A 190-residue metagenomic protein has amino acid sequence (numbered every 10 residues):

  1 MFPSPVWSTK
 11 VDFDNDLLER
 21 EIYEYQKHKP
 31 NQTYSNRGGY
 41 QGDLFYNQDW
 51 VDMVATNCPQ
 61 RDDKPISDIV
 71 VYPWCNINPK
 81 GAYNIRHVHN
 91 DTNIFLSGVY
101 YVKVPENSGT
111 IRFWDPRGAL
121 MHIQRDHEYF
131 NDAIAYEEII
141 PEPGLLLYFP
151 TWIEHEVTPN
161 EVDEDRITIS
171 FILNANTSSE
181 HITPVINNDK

Functional and structural regions predicted by a protein language model:
M1-I66, Y83-N84, T110, V185-D189: Non-heme Fe(II)/2-oxoglutarate
P5, V71, I94-L96, N107 (+2 more regions): Residues that flank catalytic or metal-binding motifs in active/ligand-binding sites
P65-S67, H89-I94, E161-D165: A generic structural micro-feature
D68-I77: A short glycine-rich, His/Asp/Glu-containing loop-to-beta-strand
I77-Y148, T158, A175, S179-N187: Catalytic core of non-heme Fe(II) oxygenases with the double-stranded beta-helix
E154-T168: Ligand-binding loop in jelly-roll beta-barrel domains
